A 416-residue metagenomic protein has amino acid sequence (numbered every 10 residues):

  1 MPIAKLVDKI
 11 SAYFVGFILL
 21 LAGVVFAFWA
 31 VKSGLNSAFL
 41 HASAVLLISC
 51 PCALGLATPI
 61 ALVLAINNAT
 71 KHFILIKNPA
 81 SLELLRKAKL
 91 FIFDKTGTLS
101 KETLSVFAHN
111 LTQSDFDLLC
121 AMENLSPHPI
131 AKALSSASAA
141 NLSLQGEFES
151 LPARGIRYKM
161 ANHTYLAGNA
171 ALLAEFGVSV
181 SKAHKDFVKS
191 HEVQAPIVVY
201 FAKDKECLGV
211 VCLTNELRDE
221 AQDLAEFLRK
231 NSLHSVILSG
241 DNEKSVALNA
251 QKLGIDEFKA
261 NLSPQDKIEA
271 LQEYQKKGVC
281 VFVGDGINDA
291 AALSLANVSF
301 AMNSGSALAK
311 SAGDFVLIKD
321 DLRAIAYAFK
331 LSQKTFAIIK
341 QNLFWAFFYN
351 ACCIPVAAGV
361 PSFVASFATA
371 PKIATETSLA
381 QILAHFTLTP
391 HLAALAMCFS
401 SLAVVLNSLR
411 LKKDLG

Functional and structural regions predicted by a protein language model:
M1-S43, L331-I338: Actuator/coupling domain of P-type ATPases
I3, A12-G23, A44, I48 (+3 more regions): Hydrophobic alpha-helical transmembrane segments of multipass membrane transporters and ion channels, focusing on
Y13, F39-A57, Q381-L402: Small-residue-enriched core segments of transmembrane alpha-helices in multipass membrane transport and channel
L54-M122, Y274, A292, D414: Conserved catalytic phosphorylation-site environment of P-type ATPases
T58-N67, S105, A133-A137, S294 (+2 more regions): Re-entrant/interfacial helical elements at transmembrane boundaries that shape and gate the permeation pathway
N68, A174, N231-L233, L253 (+4 more regions): Membrane-embedded alpha-helical bundles of multi-pass transporters
H109-A153, A174-K189: ATP-binding catalytic core of ATPases
M160-N162, K203-Q341: Conserved ATP-binding TGD loop and adjacent catalytic N/P-domain core of P-type ATPases
